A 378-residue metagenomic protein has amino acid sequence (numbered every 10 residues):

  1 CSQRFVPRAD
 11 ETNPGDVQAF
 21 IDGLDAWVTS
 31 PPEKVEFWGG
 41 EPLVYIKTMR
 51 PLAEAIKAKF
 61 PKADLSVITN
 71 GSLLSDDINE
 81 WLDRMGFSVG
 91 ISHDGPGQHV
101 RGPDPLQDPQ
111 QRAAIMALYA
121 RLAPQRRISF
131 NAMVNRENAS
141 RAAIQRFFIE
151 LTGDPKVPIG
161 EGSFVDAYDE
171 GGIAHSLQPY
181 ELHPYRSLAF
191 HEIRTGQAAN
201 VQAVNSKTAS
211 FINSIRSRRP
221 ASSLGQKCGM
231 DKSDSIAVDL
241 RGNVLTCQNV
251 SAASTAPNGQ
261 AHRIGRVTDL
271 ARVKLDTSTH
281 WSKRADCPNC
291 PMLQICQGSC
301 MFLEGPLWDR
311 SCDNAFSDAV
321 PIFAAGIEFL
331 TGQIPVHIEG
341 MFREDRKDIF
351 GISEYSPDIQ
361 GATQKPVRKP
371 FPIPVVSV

Functional and structural regions predicted by a protein language model:
C1-P7, P291-I295: Detector for the c-type heme attachment site
S2, I78, Q248, C300: Short, flexible helix/strand-to-coil boundary loops that buttress conserved ligand/catalytic motifs in alpha/beta
F5-D10, V17-E36, Y45-Y168: Radical SAM/AdoMet-radical enzyme domain recognition
R8-Q18, W308-A315: Non-heme iron-sulfur electron-transfer modules
D10, G102-D231, I236-R241, S254-G259: Radical SAM enzyme [4Fe-4S]-AdoMet core and its adjacent flexible, acidic and glycine-rich loops/tails across
G40-P42: Active-site neighborhood of divalent metal-dependent phosphoester/pyrophosphate hydrolases
N243, N249-V378: Flexible mid-to-C-terminal extensions adjoining Fe-S/redox cofactors in radical SAM and related proteins
